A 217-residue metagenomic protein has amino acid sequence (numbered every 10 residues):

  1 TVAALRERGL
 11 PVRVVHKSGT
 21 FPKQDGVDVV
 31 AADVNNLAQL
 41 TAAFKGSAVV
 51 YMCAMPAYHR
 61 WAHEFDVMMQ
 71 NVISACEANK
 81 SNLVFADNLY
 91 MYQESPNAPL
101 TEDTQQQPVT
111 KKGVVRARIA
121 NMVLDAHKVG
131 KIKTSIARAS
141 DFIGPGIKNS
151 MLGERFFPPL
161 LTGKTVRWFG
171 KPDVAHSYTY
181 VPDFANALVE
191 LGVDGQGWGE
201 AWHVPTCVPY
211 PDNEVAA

Functional and structural regions predicted by a protein language model:
T1, E190-A217: Mid/C-terminal beta-alpha module of Rossmann-like enzyme folds, strongest in SDR-family dehydrogenases/epimerases
T1-L10: N-terminal Rossmann NAD(P)H-binding glycine-rich loop of SDR-like oxidoreductase domains
R13, Q70-R118, H127, S135: Conserved Rossmann-fold NAD(P)-dependent oxidoreductase catalytic core, especially the SDR/UDP-sugar
S18-N79: NAD(P)H-binding glycine-rich loop region in Rossmannoid oxidoreductase-like domains and their noncatalytic homologs
A62-D66, A98, V109-N121, S150-E154 (+3 more regions): Short-chain dehydrogenase/reductase
N88, N121-G146: Conserved beta-loop-beta element that borders a ligand/cofactor-binding pocket
I136, P172, S177-A185, A201 (+1 more regions): Conserved loop-to-helix N-cap of the C-terminal "lid" that shapes the substrate pocket in Rossmann-like
S140-A175: NAD(P)-dependent short-chain dehydrogenase/reductase
